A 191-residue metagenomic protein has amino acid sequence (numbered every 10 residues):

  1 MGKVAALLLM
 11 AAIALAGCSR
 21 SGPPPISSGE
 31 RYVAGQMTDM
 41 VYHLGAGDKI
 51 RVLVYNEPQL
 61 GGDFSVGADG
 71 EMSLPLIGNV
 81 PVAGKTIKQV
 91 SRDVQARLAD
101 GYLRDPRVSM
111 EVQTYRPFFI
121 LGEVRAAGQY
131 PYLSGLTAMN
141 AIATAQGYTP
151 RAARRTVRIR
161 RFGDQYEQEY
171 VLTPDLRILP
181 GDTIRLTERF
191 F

Functional and structural regions predicted by a protein language model:
M1-A16: Sec-dependent bacterial lipoprotein signal peptides
C18-F191: Ser/Thr/Pro/Gly-biased, low-complexity, turn-/loop-rich segments that often occur immediately after N-terminal
